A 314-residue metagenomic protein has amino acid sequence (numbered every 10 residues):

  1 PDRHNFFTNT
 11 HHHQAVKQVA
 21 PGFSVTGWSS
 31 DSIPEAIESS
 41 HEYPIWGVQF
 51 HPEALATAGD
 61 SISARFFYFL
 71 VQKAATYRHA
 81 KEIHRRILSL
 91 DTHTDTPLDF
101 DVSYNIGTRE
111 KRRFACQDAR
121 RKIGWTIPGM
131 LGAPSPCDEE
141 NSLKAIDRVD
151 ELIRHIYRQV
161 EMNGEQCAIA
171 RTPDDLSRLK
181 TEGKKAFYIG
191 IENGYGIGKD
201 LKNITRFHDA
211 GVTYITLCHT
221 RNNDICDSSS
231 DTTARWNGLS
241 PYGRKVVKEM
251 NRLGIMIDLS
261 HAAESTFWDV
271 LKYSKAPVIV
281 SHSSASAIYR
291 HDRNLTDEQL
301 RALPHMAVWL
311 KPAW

Functional and structural regions predicted by a protein language model:
P1-H79: Amide-donor transfer/coupling interface in amidating biosynthetic enzymes
T8-A15, G47-P52, S89-P97, A262 (+1 more regions): Histidine-centered catalytic micro-motifs
F23, P34, Y43-G47, I87 (+4 more regions): Structural motif
P52-A54, T96, P134, N193-Y195 (+5 more regions): Active-site-proximal loop/turn and secondary-structure-junction residues that shape catalytic pockets, frequently
H79-A234, R290-K311: N-terminal hydrophobic targeting/anchoring segments and the immediately downstream early-domain regions of hydrolases
A210-E264: Metal-dependent enolase-superfamily TIM-barrel catalytic cores that perform enediolate-based chemistry
P241-W314: Catalytic pocket-lining loop regions of alpha/beta-barrel enzymes, especially the amidohydrolase/enolase/GH5 lineages
